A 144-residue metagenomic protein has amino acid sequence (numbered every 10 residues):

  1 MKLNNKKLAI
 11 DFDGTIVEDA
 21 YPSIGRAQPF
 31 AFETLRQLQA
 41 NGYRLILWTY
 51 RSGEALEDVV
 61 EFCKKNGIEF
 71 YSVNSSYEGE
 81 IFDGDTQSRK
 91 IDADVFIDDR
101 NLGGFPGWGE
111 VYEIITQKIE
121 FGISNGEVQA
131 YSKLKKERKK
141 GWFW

Functional and structural regions predicted by a protein language model:
M1-E78: Alpha-helical substrate-recognition element adjacent to the catalytic core
L56-W144: C-terminal cap/substrate-recognition subdomain and adjoining C-terminal extension of metal-dependent phosphatase-like
